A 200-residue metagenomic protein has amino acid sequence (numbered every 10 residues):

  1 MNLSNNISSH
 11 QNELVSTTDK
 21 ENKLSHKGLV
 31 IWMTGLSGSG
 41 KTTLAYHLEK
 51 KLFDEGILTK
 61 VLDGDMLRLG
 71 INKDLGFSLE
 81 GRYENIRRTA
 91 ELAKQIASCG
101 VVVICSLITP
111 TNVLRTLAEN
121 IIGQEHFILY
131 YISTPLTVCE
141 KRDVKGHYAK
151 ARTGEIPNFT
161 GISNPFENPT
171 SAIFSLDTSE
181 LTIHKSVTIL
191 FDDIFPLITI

Functional and structural regions predicted by a protein language model:
M1-V30: Extreme N-terminal, non-catalytic leader segments that precede Walker-type/kinase nucleotide-binding cores
G28-V30, L58, V102-I104: Residue-level preference for the first positions of well-ordered beta-strands
M33: Hydrophobic anchor at the beta1->P-loop junction of P-loop NTPases
S37: The conserved Walker
K41: Conserved lysine of the Walker
Y46-K94: Conserved substrate/cofactor phosphate-moiety recognition/catalytic segment in nucleotide-dependent phosphotransferases
G70-F77, A93-R152, N158: ATP-dependent NMP and nucleoside kinases share a basic, alpha-helical "lid"
S133-L136, K141-I189, L197-I200: Small-molecule kinase domains that catalyze NTP-dependent phosphoryl transfer to phosphate-bearing small molecules
